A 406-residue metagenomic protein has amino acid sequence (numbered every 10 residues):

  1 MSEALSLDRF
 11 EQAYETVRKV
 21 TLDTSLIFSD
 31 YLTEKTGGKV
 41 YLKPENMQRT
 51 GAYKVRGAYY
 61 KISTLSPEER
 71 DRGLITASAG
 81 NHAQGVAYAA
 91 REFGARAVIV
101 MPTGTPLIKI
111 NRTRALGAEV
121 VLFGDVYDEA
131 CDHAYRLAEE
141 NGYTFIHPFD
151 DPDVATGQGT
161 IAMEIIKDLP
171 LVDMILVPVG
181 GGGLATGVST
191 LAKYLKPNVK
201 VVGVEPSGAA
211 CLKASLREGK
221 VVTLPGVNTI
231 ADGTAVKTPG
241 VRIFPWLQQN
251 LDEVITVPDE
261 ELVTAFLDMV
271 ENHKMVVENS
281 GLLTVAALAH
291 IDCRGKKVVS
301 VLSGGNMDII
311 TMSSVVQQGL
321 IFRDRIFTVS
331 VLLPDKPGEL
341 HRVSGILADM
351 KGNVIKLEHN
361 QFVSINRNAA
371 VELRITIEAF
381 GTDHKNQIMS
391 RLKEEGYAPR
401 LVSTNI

Functional and structural regions predicted by a protein language model:
M1-I406: PLP-dependent amino-acid enzyme catalytic core
